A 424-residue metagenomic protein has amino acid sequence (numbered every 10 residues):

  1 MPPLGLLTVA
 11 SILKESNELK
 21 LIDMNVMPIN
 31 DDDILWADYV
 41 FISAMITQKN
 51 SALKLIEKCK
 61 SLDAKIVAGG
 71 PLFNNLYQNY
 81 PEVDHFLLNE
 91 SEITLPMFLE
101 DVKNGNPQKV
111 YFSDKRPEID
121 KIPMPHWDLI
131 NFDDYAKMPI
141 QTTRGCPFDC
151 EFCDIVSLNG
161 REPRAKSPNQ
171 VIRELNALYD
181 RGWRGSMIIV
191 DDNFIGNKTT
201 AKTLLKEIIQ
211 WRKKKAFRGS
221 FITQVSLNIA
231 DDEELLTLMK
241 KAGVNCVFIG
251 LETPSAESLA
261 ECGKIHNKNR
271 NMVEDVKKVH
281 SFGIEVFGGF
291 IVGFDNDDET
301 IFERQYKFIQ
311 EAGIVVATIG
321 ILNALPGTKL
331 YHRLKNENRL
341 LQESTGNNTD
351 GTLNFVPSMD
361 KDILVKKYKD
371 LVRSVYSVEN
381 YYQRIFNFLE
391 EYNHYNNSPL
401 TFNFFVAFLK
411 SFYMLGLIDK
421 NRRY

Functional and structural regions predicted by a protein language model:
M1-W183: Acidic, low-complexity intrinsically disordered segments
E18-L19, K65, R184, N245 (+2 more regions): Residue-level detector of anion-binding/catalytic polar loops
E18-L21, D33, K335, R339-L341 (+1 more regions): Radical SAM enzyme core and accessory elements
L21-N25, S157, G250, F290-V292 (+1 more regions): Residue-level recognition of beta-strand->loop/alpha-helix junctions
I42, A68, I189-D191, I249 (+1 more regions): Conserved beta-strand positions
F73-Q78, K198-T199, E257-C262, V292-T300 (+2 more regions): Flexible glycine/acidic-rich beta-alpha junction loops that bind and position SAM and/or redox cofactors in anaerobic
Q78-M97, L238-C246, R304-I319: Structural recognition of alpha->loop->beta junctions
P123-F287, F294, D298-K307: Radical SAM [4Fe-4S] cluster-binding motif and immediate context
